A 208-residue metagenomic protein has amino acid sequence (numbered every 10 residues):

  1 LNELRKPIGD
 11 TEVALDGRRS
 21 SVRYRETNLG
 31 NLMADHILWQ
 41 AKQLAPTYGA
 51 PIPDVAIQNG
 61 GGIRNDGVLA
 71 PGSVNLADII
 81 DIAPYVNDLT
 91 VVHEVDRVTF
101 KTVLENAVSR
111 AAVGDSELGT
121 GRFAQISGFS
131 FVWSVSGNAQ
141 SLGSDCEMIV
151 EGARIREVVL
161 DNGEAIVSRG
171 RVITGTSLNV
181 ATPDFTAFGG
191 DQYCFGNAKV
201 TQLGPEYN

Functional and structural regions predicted by a protein language model:
L1-N208: Catalytic centers of hydrolytic enzymes
